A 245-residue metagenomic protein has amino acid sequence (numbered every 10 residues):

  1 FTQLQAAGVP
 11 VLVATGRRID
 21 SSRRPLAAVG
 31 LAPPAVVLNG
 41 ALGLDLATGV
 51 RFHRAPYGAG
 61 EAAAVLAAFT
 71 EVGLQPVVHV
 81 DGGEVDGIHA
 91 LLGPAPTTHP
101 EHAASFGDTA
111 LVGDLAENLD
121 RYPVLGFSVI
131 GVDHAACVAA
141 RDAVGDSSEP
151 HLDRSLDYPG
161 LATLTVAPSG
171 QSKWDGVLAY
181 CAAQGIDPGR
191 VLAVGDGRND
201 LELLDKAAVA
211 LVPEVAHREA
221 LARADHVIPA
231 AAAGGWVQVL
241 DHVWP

Functional and structural regions predicted by a protein language model:
F1-P100: Active-site phosphate-binding/coordination module
L4, T15, N39, F127 (+3 more regions): Residue-level signal for inorganic ion chemistry
A7-L12, A32-P33, L125-G126, G189-R190 (+2 more regions): Short active-site oxyanion
S22-L26, A140, A207, A220 (+1 more regions): Hydrophobic packing residues within well-ordered alpha-helices of enzyme cores
V29-L31, N39, A47, V144-S147 (+2 more regions): Short, structured coil segments at secondary-structure junctions
H79-V194, R198, K206: Conserved acidic, metal-coordinating active-site core of Asp-based, Mg2+-dependent phosphoryl-transfer enzymes
V177, R190-A231: Acidic, Mg2+-coordinating phosphoryl-transfer loop and its flanking beta/alpha structural elements, shared across
R218, I228-P245: Glycine-rich phosphate-binding/hydrolytic loop that grips phosphoryl groups
